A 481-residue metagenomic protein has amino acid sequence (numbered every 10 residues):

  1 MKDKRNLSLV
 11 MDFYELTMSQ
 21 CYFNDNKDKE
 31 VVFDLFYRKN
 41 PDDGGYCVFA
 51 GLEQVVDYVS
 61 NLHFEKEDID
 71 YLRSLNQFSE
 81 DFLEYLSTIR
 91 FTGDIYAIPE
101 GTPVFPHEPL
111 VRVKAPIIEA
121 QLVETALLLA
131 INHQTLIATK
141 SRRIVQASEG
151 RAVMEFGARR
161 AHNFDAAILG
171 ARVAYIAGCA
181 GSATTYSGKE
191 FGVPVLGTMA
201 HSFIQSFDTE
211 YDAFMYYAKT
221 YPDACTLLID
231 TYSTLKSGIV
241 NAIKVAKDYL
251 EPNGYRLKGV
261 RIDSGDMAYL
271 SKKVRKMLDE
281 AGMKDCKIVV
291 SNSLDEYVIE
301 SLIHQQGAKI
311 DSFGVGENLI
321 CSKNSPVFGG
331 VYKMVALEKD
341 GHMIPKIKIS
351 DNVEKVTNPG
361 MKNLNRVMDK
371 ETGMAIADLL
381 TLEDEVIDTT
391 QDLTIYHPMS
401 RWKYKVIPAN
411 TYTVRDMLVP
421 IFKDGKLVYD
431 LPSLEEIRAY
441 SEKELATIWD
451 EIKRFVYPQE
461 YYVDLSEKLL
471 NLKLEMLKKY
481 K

Functional and structural regions predicted by a protein language model:
M1-E30, K39-P41, Q77-F78, L83-T92 (+8 more regions): Buried, small/hydrophobic-residue-enriched core segments of structured protein domains
M1-K29, F33, D42-G44, D279-A281 (+1 more regions): Gly/Ser/Thr/Ala-enriched C-terminal appendages of enzymes
V31-S87: N-terminal, Lys/Arg-enriched amphipathic/low-complexity engagement segments that precede the first folded domain
D57-L62, A97-E100, V104: An N-terminal, globular interaction/scaffold subdomain
D70-Y71, T139-R143, G157, K453-E460: Short coil/turn segments at secondary-structure boundaries
I95-G101, V414-M417: Short acidic, Pro/Gly- and aromatic-enriched capping/linker segments at domain boundaries
